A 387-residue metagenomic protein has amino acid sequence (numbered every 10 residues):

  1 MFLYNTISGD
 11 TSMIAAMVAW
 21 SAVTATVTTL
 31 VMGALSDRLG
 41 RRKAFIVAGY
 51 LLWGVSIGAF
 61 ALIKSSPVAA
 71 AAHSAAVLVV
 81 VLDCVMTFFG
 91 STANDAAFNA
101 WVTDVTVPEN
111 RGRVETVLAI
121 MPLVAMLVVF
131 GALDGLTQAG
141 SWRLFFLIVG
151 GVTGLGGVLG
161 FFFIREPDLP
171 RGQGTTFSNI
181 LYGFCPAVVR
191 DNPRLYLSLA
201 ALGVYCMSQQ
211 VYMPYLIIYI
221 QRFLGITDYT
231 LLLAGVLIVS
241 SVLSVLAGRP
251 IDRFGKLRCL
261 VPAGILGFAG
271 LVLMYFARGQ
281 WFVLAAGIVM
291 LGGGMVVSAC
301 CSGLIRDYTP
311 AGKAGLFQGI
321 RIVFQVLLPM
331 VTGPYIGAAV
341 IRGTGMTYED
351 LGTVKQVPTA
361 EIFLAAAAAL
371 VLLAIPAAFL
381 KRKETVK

Functional and structural regions predicted by a protein language model:
M1-S12, P214-Y229: Short amphipathic helix-loop junctions that connect adjacent transmembrane helices in Major Facilitator Superfamily/SLC
T26, G112-T137, I322-P334: Glycine-rich segments within core transmembrane alpha-helices of 12-TM secondary carriers
T28-R41, L243-K256, I341: Helix-to-loop junctions at the C-terminal end of transmembrane segments in multipass secondary transporters
R42, G135-G151, I341-A369: A membrane-interface helix-boundary motif in multi-pass transporters
A44-A59, R258-L273: Structural signature of the two symmetry-related core transmembrane helices
S56, I63, A69-A93, F282-V296: Hydrophobic core of transmembrane alpha-helices in multi-pass small-molecule transporters, especially MFS/SLC-type
A61-S65, L155-I164, G345, T359-K387: Multi-pass alpha-helical transporter architecture, strongest for 12-TM Major Facilitator/SLC carriers used
P167-A200: Juxtamembrane intracellular "pre-TM" segments in multi-pass secondary transporters
